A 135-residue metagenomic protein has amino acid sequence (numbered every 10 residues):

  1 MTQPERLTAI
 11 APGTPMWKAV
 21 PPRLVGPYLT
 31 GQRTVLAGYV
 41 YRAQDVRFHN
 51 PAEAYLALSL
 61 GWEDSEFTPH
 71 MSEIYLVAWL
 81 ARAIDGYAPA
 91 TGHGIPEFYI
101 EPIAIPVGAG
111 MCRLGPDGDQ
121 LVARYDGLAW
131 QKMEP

Functional and structural regions predicted by a protein language model:
M1-E5, T34-L36, V46-P135: Conserved NAD+-utilizing ADP-ribose enzyme module
M1-R42, V46-F48, A52-E53: ADP-ribose/NAD+-binding catalytic cleft of ART/PARP-like enzymes
